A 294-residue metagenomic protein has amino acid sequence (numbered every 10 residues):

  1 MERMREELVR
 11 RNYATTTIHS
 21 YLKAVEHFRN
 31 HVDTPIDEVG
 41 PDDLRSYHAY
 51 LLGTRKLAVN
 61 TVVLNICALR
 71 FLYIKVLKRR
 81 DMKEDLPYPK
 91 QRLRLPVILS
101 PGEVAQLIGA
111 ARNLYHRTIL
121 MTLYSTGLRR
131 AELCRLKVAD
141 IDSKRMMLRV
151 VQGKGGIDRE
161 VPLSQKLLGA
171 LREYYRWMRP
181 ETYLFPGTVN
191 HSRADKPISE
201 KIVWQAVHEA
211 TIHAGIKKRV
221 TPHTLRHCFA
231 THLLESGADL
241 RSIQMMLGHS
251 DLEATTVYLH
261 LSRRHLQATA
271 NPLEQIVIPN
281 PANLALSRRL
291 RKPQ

Functional and structural regions predicted by a protein language model:
M1-Q294: Conserved catalytic core of the tyrosine transesterase superfamily
